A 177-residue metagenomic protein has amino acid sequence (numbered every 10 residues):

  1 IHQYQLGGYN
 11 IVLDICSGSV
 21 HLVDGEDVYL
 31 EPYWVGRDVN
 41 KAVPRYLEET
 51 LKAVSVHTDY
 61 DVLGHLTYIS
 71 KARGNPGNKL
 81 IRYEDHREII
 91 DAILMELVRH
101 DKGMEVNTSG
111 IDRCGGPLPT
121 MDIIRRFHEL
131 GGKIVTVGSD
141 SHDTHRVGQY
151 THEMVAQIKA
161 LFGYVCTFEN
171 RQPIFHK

Functional and structural regions predicted by a protein language model:
I1-H100: Extended substrate/RNA-proximal surfaces in nucleic-acid metabolism proteins
D24, P76-K177: Charged catalytic cores and adjacent phosphate/nucleic-acid-binding surfaces used for phosphate/nucleic-acid chemistry
